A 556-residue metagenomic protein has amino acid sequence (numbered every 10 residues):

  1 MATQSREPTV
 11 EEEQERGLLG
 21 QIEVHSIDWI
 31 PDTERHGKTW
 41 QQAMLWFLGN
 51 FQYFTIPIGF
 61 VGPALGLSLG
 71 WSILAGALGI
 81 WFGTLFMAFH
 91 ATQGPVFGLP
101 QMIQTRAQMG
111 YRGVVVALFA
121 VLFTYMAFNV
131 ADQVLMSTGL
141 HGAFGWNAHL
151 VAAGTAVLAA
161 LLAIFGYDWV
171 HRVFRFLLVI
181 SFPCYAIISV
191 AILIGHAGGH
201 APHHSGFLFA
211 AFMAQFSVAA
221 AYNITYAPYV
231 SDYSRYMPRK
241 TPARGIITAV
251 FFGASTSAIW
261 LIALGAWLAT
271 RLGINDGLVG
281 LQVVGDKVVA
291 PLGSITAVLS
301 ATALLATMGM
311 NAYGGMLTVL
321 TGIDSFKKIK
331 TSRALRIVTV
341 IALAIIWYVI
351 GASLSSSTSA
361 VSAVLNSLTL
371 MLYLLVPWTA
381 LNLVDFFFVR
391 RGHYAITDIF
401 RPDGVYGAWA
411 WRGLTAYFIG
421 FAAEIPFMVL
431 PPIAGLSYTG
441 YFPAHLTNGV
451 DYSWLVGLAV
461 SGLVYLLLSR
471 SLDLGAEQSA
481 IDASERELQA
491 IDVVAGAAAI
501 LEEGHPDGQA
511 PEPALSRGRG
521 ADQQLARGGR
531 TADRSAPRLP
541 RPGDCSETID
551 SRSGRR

Functional and structural regions predicted by a protein language model:
M1-L69, F212-S217, R235-G245, E485 (+3 more regions): Membrane-interface "cap" regions at the ends of multi-pass membrane proteins
T39-I56, S189-G195, H204-L268, A290-A312 (+1 more regions): Hydrophobic, membrane-embedded alpha-helices of multi-pass small-molecule transporters
Q52-T55, L78-F86, V121-V130, L162 (+6 more regions): Selective recognition of specific alpha-helical transmembrane segments in multi-pass small-molecule
P63-A75, T138-V151, D168-L177, Q282-A290 (+4 more regions): Transmembrane helix-loop boundary segments of multi-pass membrane transporters
M102-M109, Q133-V151, P238, N311-I341 (+2 more regions): Helix-loop-helix connectors at the membrane interface of multi-pass transporters/channels
W146, I180-S205, A219-I224, L264-R271 (+2 more regions): Hydrophobic alpha-helical segments and their helix-loop junctions in multi-pass secondary transporters
G322-T358, G404-E424: Loop-to-transmembrane helix boundary motifs in multi-pass membrane proteins
W378-V464: C-terminal membrane-solvent junction of multi-pass transporters and transport-like membrane proteins
